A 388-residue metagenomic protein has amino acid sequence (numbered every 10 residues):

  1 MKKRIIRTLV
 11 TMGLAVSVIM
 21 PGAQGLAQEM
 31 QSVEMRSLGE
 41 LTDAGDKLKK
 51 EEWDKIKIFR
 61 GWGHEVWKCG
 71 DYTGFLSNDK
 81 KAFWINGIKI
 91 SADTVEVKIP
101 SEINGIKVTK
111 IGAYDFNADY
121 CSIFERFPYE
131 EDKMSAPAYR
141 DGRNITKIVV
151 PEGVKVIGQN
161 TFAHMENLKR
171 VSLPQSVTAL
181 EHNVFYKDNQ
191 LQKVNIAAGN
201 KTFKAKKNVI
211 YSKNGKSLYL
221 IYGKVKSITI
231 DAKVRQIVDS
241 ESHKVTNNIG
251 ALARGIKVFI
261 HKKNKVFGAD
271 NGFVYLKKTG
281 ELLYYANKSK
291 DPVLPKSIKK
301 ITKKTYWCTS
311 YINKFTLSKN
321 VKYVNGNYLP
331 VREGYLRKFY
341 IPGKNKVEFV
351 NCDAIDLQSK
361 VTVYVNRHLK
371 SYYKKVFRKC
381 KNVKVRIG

Functional and structural regions predicted by a protein language model:
M1-V10: Bacterial N-terminal signal peptides that target proteins for export
T11-P21: Bacterial N-terminal signal peptides
I19-R36: Sec-dependent signal peptide cleavage junction
S37-K89, K207-V209, K213, D270-F273 (+1 more regions): Short beta-strand/loop segment at the start of cytosolic alpha/beta domains
D54, D71, N78-K80, A92-T109 (+11 more regions): Structural signature of tandem-repeat unit edges
K110-F116: Extracellular beta-strand-rich solenoid/capping regions of secreted or surface-exposed proteins that bind or remodel
Y114, G158-T161, H182-V184, K304-T305 (+2 more regions): Consensus positions within tandem repeat domains that build extended binding/scaffold surfaces
F377: Conserved, function-critical positions that sit in or immediately flank catalytic and ligand-binding motifs
